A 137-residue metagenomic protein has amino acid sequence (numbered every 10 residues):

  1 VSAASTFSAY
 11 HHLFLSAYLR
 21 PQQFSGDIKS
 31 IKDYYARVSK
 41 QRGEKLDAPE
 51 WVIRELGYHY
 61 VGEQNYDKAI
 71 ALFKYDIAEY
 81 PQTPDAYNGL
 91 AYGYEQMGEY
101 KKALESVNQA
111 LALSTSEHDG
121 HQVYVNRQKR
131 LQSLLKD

Functional and structural regions predicted by a protein language model:
V1-L46: C-terminal catalytic histidine-bearing segment of alpha/beta-hydrolase fold enzymes
